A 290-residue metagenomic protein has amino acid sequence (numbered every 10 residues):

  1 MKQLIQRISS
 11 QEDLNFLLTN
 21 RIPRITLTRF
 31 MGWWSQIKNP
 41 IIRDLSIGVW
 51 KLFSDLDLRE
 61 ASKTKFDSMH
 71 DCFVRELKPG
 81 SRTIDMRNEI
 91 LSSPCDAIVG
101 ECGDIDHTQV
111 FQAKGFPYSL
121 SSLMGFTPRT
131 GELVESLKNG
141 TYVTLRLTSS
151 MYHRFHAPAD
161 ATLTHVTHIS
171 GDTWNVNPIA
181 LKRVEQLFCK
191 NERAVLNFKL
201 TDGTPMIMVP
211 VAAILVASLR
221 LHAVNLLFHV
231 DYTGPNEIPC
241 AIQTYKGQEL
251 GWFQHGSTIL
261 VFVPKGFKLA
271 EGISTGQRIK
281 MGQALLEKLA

Functional and structural regions predicted by a protein language model:
M1-A290: Contiguous, well-folded functional domains in the mature portion of proteins
